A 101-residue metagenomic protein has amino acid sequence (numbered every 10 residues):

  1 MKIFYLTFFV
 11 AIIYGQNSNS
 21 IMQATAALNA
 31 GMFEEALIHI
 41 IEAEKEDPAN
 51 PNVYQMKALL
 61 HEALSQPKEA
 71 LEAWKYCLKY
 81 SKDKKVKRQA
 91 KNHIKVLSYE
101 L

Functional and structural regions predicted by a protein language model:
N17-L28, Q55: Alpha-helical tetratricopeptide repeat
S18, N52, K85-Q89: Start-of-helix register in tetratricopeptide repeats
N29-A30, A63-L64, V96-E100: Register position in tetratricopeptide repeats
M56, Q89-H93: Canonical tetratricopeptide repeat
